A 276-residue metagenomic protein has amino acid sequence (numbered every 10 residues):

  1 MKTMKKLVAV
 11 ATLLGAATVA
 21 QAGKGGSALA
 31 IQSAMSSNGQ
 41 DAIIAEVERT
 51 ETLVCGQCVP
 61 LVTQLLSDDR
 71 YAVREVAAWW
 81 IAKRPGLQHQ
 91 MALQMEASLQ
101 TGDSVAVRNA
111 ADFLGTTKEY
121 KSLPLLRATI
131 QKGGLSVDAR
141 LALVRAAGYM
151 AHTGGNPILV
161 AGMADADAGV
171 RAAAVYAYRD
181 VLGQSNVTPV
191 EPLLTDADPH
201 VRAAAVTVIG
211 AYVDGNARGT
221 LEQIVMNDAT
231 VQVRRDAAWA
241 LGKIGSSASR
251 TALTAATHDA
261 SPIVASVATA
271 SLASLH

Functional and structural regions predicted by a protein language model:
M1-V8: Bacterial N-terminal signal peptides that target proteins for export
T12-Q21: Hydrophobic h-region of N-terminal signal peptides that target proteins for export in Gram-negative bacteria
G23-A34, V54-S67, G86-Q100, E119-K132 (+4 more regions): Amphipathic alpha-helical scaffolding segments comprising HEAT/armadillo-like alpha-solenoid repeats
N38-G39, D69-R70, G102-S104, G134-S136 (+4 more regions): Short inter-helical turns and helix N-cap capping residues of alpha-solenoid HEAT/ARM repeat scaffolds
R49-T52, W80-K83, F113, A146 (+4 more regions): Core register positions within helices of long alpha-helical scaffolds
E75, W79-Y149: A generic tandem-repeat structural signature
